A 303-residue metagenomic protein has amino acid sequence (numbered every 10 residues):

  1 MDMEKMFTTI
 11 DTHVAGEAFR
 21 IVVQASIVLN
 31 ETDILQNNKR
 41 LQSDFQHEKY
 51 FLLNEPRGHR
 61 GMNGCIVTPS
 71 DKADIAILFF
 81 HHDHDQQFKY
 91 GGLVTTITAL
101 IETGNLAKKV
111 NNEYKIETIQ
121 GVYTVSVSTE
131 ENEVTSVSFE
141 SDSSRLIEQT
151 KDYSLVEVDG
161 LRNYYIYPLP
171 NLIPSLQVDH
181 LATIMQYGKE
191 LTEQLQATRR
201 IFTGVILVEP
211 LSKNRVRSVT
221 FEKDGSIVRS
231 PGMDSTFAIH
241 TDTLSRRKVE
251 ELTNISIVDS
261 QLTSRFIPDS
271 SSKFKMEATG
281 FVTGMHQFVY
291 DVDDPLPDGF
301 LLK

Functional and structural regions predicted by a protein language model:
D2-S136, E140-D142, V158, P170-K303: A glycine-rich beta-to-alpha transition motif near the start of alpha/beta enzyme domains, typified by
S141-V156: Active-site glycine-rich loop that binds ribose-phosphate moieties when present
E157-N163: Beta-strand-turn-beta hairpins that frame and shape the catalytic cleft of phosphate-ester-processing enzymes
Y165-Y167: Eukaryotic low-complexity, acidic/Ser/Thr/Pro-rich regulatory regions of large signaling scaffolds and adaptors
